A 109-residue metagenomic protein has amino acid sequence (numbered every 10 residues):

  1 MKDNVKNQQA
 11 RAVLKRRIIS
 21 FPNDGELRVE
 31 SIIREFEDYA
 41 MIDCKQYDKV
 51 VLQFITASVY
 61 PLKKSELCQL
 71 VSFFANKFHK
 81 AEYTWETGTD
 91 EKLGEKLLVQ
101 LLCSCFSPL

Functional and structural regions predicted by a protein language model:
M1-L109: Tubulin/FtsZ superfamily GTPase core signature
